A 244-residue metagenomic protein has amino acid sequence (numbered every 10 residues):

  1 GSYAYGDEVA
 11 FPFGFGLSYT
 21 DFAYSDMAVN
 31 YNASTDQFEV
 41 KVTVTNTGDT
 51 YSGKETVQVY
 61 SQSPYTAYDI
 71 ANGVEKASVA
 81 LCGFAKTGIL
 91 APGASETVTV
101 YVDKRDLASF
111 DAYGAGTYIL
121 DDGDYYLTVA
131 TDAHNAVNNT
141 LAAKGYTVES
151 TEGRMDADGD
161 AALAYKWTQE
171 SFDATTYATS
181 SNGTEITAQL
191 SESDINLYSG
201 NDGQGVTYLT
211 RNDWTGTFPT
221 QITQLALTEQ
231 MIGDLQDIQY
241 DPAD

Functional and structural regions predicted by a protein language model:
G1-K54, Y60-Q62, Y118-D132, N138-N139 (+1 more regions): Secreted, periplasmic, or luminal enzymes acting at the cell surface/secretory milieu
V57, A67-G114: Intrinsically disordered, low-complexity Pro/Gly/Ser/Thr-rich segments with frequent PxxP/GP/PP motifs and embedded
